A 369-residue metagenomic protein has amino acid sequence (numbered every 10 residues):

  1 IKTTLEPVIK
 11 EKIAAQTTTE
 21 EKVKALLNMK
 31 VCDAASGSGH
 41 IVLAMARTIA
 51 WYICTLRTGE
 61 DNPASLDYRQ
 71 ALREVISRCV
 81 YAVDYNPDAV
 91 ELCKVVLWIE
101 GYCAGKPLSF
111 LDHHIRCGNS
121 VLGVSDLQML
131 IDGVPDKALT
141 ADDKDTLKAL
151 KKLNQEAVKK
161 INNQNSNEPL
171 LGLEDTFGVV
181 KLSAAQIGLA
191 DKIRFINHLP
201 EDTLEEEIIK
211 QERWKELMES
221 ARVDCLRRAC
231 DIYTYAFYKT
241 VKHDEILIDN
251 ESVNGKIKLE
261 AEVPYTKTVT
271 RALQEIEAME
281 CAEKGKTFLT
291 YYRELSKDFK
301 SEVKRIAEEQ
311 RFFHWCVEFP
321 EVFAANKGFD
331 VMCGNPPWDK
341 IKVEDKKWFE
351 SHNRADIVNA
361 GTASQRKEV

Functional and structural regions predicted by a protein language model:
I1-V369: SAM-dependent methyltransferase catalytic region
